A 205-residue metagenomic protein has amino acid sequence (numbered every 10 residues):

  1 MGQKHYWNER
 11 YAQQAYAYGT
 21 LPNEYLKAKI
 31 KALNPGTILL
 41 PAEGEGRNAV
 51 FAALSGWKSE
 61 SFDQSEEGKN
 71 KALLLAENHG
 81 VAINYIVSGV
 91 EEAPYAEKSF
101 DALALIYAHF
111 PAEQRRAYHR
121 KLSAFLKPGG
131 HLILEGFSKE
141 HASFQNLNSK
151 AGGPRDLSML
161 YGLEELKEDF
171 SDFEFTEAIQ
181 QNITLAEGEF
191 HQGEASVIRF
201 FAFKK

Functional and structural regions predicted by a protein language model:
M1-L33: Conserved class I S-adenosyl-L-methionine
L39, E45-E92: Class I SAM-dependent methyltransferase SAM/SAH-binding core
E91-A102: A short acidic, Gly/Pro-enriched loop at the edge of an enzyme's catalytic core that lines a small-molecule cofactor
D101-R116: A short SAM/SAH-binding and catalytic strip from SAM-dependent methyltransferases
R116-P128: A short glycine-rich, Lys/Arg-flanked "PGG" loop and its adjoining helix->strand segment in the class I
H131-E165: Conserved class I S-adenosyl-L-methionine
L157-Q180, R199: Short alpha-helix
A186-K205: Core SAM-dependent methyltransferase catalytic element
